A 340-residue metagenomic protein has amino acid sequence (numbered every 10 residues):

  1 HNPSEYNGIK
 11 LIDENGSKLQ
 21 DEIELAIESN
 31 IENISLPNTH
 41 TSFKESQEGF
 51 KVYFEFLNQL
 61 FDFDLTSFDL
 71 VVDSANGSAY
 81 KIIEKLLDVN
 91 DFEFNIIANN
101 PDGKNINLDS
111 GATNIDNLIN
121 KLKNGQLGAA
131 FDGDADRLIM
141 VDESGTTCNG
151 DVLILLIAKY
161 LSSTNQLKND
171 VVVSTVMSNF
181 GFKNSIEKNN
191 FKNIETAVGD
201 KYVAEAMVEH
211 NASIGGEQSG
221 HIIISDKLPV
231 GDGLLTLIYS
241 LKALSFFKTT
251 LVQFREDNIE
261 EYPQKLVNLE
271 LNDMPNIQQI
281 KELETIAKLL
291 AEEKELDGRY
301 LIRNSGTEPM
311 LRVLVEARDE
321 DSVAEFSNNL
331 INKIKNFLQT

Functional and structural regions predicted by a protein language model:
N2, A75-Y80, A135-D136, S178-F180 (+1 more regions): Gly/Ser/Thr-rich loops at beta-strand to alpha-helix junctions that form or flank small-molecule/cofactor-binding
S4-D21, L25, S29, S35 (+3 more regions): Replace "Mg2+/Mn2+-dependent" with "divalent metal-dependent
E5-N124: Gly/Ser/Thr-enriched, mixed-charge loops and adjacent short helices that form phosphate/oxyanion-binding elements
E28, E55-N58, K81-E84, D88 (+5 more regions): Predominant activation on well-ordered alpha-helical scaffold segments within soluble catalytic domains
N76, G133, N304-E308: A generic beta-sheet turn/junction motif
D91-A98, T147-V152, N190-V198: Short hydrophobic/aromatic-enriched beta-strand-loop microsegments
G125-L127, T164-T340: Phosphate-binding and adjacent anionic-ligand microenvironments
